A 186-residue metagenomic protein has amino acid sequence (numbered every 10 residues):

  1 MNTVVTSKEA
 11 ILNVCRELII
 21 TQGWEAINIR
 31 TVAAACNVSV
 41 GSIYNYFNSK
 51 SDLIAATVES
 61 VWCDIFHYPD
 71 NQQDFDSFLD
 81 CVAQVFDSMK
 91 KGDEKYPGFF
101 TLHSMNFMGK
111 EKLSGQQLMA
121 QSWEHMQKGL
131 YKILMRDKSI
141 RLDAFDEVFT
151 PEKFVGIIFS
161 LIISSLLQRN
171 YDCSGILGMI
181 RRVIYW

Functional and structural regions predicted by a protein language model:
M1-T6, A144-F145: N-terminal intrinsically disordered/low-complexity leader segments
V4-T6, A10, V14, L18-D52 (+1 more regions): Helix-turn-helix
A56, D70-K95, P151-V155: Hydrophobic alpha-helical connector segments
E59-F66: Short, basic, alpha-helical segments at the C-terminal edge of helix-turn-helix-like DNA-binding modules
D70-N71, L102-K110: Short linear capping/connector segments at secondary-structure termini
K91, K128-D143, E147-V148, K153-W186: C-terminal peripheral helix-coil segments that are non-catalytic and often amphipathic
E94-G98, L102, E111-I140, F149-E152: Amphipathic alpha-helical packing segments from all-alpha helical-bundle domains
